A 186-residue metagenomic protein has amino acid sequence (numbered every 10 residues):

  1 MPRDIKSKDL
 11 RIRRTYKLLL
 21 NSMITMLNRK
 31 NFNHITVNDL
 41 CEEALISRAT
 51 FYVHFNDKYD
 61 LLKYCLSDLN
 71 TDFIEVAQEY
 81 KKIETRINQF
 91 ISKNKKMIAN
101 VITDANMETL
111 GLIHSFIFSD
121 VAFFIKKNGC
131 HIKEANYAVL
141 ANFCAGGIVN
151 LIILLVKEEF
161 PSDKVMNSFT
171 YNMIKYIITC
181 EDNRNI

Functional and structural regions predicted by a protein language model:
M1-M26, K30, D39: Basic, helix-initiating cap at the start of DNA-binding domains
R3-S7, N28-F32, L45-I46, Y52-K63: HTH DNA-binding helix-turn interface
L19, N38-E43, F51, I91: Append "Primarily bacterial transcriptional regulators
T36, T50, M97: Residues in the helix-turn-helix
T36-V37, L66-Q78: Short, basic, alpha-helical segments at the C-terminal edge of helix-turn-helix-like DNA-binding modules
E75-V101: Hydrophobic alpha-helical connector segments
T85, Q89, N106-N150: Amphipathic alpha-helical packing segments from all-alpha helical-bundle domains
K127-I186: Hydrophobic/aromatic-rich alpha-helical bundle segments in the mid-to-C-terminal region
